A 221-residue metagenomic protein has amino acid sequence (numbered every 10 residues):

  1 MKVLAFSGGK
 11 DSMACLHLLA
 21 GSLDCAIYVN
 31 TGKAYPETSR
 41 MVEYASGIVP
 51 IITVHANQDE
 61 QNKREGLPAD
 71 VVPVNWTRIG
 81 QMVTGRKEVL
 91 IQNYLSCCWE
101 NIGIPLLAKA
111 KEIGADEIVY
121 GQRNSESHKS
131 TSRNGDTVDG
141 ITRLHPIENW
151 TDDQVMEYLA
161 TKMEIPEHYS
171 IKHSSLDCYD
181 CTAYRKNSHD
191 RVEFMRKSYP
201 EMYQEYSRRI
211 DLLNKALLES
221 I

Functional and structural regions predicted by a protein language model:
M1-K162: ATP-dependent adenylation/nucleotidyltransferase module used to activate substrates
L4, M156, A160-I221: ATP/NTP-dependent adenylation/nucleotidyl-transfer catalytic domains that generate, transfer, or process NMP-activated
